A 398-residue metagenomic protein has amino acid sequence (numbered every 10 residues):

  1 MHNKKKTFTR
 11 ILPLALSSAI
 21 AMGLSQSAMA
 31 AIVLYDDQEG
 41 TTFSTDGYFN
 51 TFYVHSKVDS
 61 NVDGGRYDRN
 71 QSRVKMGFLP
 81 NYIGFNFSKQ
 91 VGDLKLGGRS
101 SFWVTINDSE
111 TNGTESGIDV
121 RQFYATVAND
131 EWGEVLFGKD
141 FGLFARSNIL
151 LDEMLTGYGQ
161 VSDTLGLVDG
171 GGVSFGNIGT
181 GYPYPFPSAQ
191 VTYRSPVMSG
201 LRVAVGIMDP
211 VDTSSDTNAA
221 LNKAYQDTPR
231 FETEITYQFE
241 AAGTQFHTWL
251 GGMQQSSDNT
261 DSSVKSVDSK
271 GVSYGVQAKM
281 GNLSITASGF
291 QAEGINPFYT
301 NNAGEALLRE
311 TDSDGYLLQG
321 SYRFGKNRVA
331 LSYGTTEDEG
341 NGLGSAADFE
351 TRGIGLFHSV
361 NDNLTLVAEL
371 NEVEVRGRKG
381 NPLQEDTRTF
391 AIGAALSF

Functional and structural regions predicted by a protein language model:
L24-A30: Sec/Tat signal peptide C-region and signal peptidase I cleavage site
I32-V54, Q71-D212, D227, Y237-E240 (+1 more regions): Outer membrane beta-barrel
G47-H55, G98-F102, K139, V205-D209 (+7 more regions): Transmembrane beta-barrel strands of outer-membrane/channel proteins
G65-G77, N112-V120, G181-P183, A220-P229 (+4 more regions): Replace "Gram-negative outer membrane beta-barrel proteins" with "bacterial and organellar outer membrane beta-barrel
G84-N86, Y124-V127, T192-R194, E234-T236 (+5 more regions): Outer-membrane beta-barrel architecture
D93-L96, E131-V135, G200-V203, A242-T248 (+3 more regions): Repeated loop/turn-to-beta-strand initiation elements of outer-membrane beta-barrel proteins
T233-I354: Detector for outer-membrane/organellar transmembrane beta-barrel domains, recognizing the amphipathic beta-strand
D386-F398: Outer-membrane beta-barrel "beta-signal"
